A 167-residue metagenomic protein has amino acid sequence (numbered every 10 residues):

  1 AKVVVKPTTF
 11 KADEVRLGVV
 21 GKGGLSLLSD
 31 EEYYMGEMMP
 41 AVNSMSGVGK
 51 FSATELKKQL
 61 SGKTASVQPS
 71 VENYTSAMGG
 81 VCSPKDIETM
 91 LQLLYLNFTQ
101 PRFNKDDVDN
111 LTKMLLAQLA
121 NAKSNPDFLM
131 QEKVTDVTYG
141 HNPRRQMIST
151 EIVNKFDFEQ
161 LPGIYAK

Functional and structural regions predicted by a protein language model:
A1, E31, Y165-K167: Short, intrinsically disordered, charge-balanced linker/junction segments flanking boundaries in proteins
A1-A12: N- or domain-start disorder-to-order transition segments that initiate the globular core
V4, K63-T64, Q160-P162: Short structured motifs
K6-T8, V67, A166: Residues embedded in well-ordered secondary-structure elements
K11-S44, V48-Q100, L111-A120, P126-K155: M16 family metallopeptidases and their MPP-like homologs
E132, F158-K167: Non-catalytic, conformational "gating/processing" segments within enzyme and secreted inhibitor domains
